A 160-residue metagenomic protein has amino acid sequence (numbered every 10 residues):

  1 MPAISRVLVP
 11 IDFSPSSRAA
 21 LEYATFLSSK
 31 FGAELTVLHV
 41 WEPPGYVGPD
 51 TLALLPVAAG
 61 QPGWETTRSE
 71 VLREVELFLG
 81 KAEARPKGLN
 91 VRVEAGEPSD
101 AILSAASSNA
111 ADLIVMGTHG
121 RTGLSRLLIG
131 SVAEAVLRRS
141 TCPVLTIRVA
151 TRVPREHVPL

Functional and structural regions predicted by a protein language model:
M1-A3, S16, Y23, K30 (+2 more regions): Structural beta-alpha unit
P2-V57, A150-V153, P159-L160: Small/aliphatic-rich secondary-structure junction motif
T36-L38, N90-E94, L145: General small-molecule cofactor/ligand-binding pocket signal
L52-P56, S108-N109, V132-A133: Short, hinge-like loop/turn segments at secondary-structure boundaries
P56-R73: A short acidic, glycine-rich active-site loop that binds or catalyzes chemistry on phosphate/adenosine moieties
L113-A135, V153-H157: Glycine-rich, Arg-bearing micro-motifs that act as flexible, cationic patches
C142-A150: Short, flexible loop segments at boundaries between secondary-structure elements
